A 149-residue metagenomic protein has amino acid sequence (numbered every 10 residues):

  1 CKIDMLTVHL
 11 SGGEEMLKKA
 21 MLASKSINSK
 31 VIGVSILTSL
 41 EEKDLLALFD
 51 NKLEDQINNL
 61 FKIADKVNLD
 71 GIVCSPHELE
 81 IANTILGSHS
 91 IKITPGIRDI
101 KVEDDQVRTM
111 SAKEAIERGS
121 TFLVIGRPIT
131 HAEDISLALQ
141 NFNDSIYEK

Functional and structural regions predicted by a protein language model:
C1-G71, S75-E78, I85-I91, R98-V102: Conserved anion-binding
L6, A64, A115, G126 (+1 more regions): Conserved, mostly hydrophobic/aromatic
L10, P128-I129: Short loop or secondary-structure boundary microenvironments that flank and position key functional residues
M16, E80, K101-T121, L137-N141: Catalytic cores of alpha/beta
K19-A23, E114-I116, I129-K149: C-terminal helical cap(s) of enzyme catalytic domains, especially alpha/beta-barrels
E78-L79, I129: Alpha-helix capping/helix-boundary segments
S88-I91, G119-L123: A short pocket-lining beta-strand/turn micro-motif at the edge of beta-sheets
P95, I125-P128: Glycine-rich beta-strand-to-loop/alpha-helix junction loops that act as flexible
